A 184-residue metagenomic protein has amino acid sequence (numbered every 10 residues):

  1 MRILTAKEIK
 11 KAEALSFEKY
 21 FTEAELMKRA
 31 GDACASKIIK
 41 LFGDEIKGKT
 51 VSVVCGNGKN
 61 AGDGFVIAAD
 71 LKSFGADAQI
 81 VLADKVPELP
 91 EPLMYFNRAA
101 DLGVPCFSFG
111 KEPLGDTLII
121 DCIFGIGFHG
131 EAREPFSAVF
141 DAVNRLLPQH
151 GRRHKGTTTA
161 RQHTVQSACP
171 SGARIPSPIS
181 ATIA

Functional and structural regions predicted by a protein language model:
M1-K49: Positively charged, low-complexity intrinsically disordered leader regions
R2-L4, E45-A184: Glycine-rich phosphate/dinucleotide-binding loop and adjoining beta-alpha-beta core of small-molecule
